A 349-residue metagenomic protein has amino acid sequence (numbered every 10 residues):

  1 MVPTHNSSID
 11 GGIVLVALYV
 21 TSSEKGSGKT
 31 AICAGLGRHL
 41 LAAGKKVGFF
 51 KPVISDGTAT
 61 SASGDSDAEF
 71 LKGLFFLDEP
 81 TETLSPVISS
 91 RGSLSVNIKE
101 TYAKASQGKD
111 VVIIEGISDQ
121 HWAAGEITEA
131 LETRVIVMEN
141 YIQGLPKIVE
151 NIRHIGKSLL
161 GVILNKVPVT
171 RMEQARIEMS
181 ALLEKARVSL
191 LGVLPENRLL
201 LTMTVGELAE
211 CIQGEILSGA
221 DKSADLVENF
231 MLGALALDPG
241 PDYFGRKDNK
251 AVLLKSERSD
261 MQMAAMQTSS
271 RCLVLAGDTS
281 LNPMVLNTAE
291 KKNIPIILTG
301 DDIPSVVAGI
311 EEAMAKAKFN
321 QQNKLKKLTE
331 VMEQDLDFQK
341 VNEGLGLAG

Functional and structural regions predicted by a protein language model:
M1-I13: N-terminal amphipathic/basic-hydrophobic helices that include classical n-h-c signal peptides and signal-anchor
G12, T21-S27, A31-V96, T101-Y102: N-terminal phosphate/diphosphate-binding loop that engages ATP/GTP or pyrophosphate donors across diverse enzyme folds
A17-Y19, K46-G48, E69, T81-E82 (+8 more regions): Structural motif
S22-K29, E139-I142, A251-L254, D278-T279: Short, glycine-rich nucleotide/cofactor-binding loops
R91-E129: Phosphate-binding/switch loop-helix module in NTP-utilizing enzymes
K104-G108, E129-A130, P241-K250, A265-S269: Flexible, charged surface loops at secondary-structure boundaries
I117-L194, E257-N320: Conserved catalytic-core segment of NTP-binding enzymes
V188, V193-L254, I310-G349: Non-catalytic interface/targeting segments
